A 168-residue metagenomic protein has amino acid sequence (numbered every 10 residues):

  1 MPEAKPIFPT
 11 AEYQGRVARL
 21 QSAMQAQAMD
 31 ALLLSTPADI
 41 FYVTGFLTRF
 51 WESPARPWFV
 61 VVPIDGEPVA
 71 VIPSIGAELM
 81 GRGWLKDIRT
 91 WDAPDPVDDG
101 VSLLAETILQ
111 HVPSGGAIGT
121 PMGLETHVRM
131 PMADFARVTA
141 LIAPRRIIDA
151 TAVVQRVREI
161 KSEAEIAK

Functional and structural regions predicted by a protein language model:
M1-A167: A composition/biophysics-driven feature that prefers long, compositionally simple stretches
